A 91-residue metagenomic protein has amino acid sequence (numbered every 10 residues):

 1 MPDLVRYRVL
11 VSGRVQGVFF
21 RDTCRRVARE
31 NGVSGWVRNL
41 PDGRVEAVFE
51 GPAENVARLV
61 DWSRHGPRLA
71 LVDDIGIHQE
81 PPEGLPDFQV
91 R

Functional and structural regions predicted by a protein language model:
M1-R91: Intrinsically disordered, low-complexity, mixed-charge
